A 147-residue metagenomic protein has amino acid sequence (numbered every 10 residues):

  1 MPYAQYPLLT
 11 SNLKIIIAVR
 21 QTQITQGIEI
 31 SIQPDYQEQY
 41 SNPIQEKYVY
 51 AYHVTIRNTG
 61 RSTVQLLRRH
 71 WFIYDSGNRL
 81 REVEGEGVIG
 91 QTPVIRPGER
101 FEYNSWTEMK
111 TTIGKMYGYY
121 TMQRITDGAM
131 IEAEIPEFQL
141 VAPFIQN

Functional and structural regions predicted by a protein language model:
I17-E46: Low-complexity, acidic Ser/Thr/Pro/Gly-rich terminal tails and inter-domain linkers that flank the onset of structured
R20, E108-N147: Terminal connector regions
Y48-H53, Y117: Short, solvent-exposed loop/turn segments enriched in Ser/Thr/Gly
I56-G60: Asparagine-centered strand-capping/turn motif at beta-strand->loop junctions
S62-R81: Short acidic, flexible loop segments centered on an aromatic residue
E82-T111: Intrinsically disordered, low-complexity Pro/Gly/Ser/Thr-rich segments with frequent PxxP/GP/PP motifs and embedded
